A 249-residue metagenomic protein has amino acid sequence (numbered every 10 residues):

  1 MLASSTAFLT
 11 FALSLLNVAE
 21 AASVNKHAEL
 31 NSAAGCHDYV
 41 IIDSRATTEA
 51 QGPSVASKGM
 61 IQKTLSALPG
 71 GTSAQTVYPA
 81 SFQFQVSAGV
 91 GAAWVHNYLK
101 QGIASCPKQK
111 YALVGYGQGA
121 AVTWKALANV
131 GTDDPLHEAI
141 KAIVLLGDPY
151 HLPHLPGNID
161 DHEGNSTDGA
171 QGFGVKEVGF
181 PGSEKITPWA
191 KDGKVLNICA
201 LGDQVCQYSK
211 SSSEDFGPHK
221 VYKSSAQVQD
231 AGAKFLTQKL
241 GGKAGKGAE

Functional and structural regions predicted by a protein language model:
M1-N25, E249: Fungal secretory targeting signals
S23-G71, Q75-V77: Short, surface-exposed "cap/lid" segments of acyl-processing enzymes
H37-D38, P107-Y111: Short coil/turn segments at beta-strand junctions that form active-site/ligand-binding loops
D43, S57-L65, Q75, N97-Q101 (+1 more regions): Surface cap/lid and interfacial helix-loop subdomains adjacent to catalytic sites that gate substrate access
A46-Q51, A80-G89, K110, H219-Y222: Second-shell loop/turn segments in exported
A50-P53, Q83-Q85, A121-K125, L152-P156 (+1 more regions): Extracytoplasmic/secreted cell-surface and envelope-processing proteins
Q85-I103: Alpha/beta-hydrolase active-site loop
L113-T123: Gly/Ala-rich beta-loop-alpha elbow adjacent to hydrolase catalytic centers
